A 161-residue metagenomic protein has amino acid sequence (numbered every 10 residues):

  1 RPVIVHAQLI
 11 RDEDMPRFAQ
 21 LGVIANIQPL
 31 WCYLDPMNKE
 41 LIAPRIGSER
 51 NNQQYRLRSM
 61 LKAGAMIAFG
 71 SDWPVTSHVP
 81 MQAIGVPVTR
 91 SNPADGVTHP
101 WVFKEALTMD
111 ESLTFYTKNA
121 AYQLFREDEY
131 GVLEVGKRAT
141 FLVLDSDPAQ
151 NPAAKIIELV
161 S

Functional and structural regions predicted by a protein language model:
R1-Q54, A68, D145, S161: Active-site core of metal-dependent hydrolases
I4, F18, M60, D72 (+5 more regions): Divalent metal-coordination and catalytic microenvironments
L9-R11, L30-Y33, D72-T76, T89-S91 (+2 more regions): Short, glycine-/Ser/Thr-/acidic-enriched flexible segments
P16, D35-L41, W73-N92, A154: Histidine/acidic-residue-rich catalytic or RNA/ligand-binding cores of hydrolases and nuclease-related proteins
I27-P29, M60-A83, G136: Short acidic/histidine-rich active-site segments
T89-F103, T108, L113-K118, Y122 (+1 more regions): C-terminal cap of metal-dependent C-N hydrolases
L124-E129: Short alpha-helix capping/helix-loop boundary micro-motifs
